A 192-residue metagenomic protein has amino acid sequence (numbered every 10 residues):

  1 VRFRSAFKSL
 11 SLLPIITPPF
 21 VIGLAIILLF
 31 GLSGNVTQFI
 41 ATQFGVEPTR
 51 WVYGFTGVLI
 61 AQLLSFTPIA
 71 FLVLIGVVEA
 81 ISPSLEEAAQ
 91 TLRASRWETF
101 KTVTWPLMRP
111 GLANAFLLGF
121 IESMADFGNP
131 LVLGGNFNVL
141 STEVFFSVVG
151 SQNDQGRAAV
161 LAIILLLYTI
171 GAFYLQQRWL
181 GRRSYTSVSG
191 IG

Functional and structural regions predicted by a protein language model:
V1-E79, L107-G128, A158-Q177: Membrane-water interface segments at the C-terminal ends of transmembrane alpha-helices in multi-pass inner-membrane
S5-L12, Q38-G45, P83-T91, T102 (+2 more regions): Short amphipathic alpha-helical coupling elements at transmembrane boundaries
S33, Q43, V132-N136, S189-I191: Short membrane-interfacial helix/loop motifs at transmembrane-helix boundaries
P68, E79, E87, E98-T99: Helix-loop-helix "hairpin" substructures at the membrane interface of multi-pass membrane proteins
L85, A94-R96, F127, Q155: Membrane-helix interface/capping residues of multi-pass secondary transporters
L92-R93, P106: Glycine/proline-centered hinge or cleavage motifs at structural transition points of membrane proteins
F127-Q152: Glycine-rich helix-loop "coupling/hinge" segments at transmembrane-helix boundaries in multipass transporters
L175-G192: Alpha-helical transmembrane segments of integral membrane proteins
